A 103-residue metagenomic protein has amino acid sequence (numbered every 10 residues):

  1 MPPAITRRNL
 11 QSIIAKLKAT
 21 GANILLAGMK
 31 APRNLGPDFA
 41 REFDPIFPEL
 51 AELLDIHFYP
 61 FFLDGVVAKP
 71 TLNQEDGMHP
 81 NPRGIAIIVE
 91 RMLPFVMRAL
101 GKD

Functional and structural regions predicted by a protein language model:
M1-D103: Alpha-helical cap/lid subdomain in secreted, periplasmic, or secretory-pathway luminal O-acyl-processing enzymes
